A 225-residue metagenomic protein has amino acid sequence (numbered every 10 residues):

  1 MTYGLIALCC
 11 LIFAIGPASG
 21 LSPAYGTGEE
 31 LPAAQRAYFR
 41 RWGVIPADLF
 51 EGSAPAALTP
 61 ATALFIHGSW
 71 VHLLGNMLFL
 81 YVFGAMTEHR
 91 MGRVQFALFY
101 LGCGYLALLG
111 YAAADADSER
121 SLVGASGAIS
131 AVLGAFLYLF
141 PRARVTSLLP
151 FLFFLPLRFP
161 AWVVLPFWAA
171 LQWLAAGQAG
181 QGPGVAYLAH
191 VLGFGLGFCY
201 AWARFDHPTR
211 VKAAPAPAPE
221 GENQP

Functional and structural regions predicted by a protein language model:
M1-P225: A detector for small-residue-rich transmembrane helices and their helix-helix packing motifs
